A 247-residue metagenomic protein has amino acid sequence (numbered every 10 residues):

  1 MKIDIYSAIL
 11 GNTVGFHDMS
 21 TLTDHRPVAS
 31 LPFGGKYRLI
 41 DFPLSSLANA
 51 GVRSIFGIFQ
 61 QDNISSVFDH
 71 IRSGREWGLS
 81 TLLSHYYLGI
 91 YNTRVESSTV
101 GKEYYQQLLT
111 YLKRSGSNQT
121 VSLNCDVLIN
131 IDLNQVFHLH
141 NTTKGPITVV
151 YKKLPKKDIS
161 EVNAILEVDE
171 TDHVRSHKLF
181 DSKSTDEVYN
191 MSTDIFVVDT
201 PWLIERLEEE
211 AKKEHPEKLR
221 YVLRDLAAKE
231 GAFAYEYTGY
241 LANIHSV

Functional and structural regions predicted by a protein language model:
M1-P27, G34-T120, Q135: Conserved N-terminal catalytic core of the sugar/cofactor nucleotidyltransferase
S7, S30, H85-G89, I147 (+2 more regions): Conserved beta-strand scaffold positions in the cores of enzyme catalytic domains, especially in NTP/NDP-utilizing
D62, E96, L128-I129, A242: Glycine-/small-residue-rich active-site loops that bind phosphorylated ligands and cofactors
E103-Q107, Y111-N118, A164-F180: Rossmann-like NAD(P)H-binding beta-loop-alpha module
V121, F137, N141, V168-V247: Catalytic-core segments of class I nucleotidyltransferases/pyrophosphorylases that form NMP-activated intermediates
V121-V127: DG-centered beta-turn motif at the end of beta-strands
V127-V162, V168: Conserved donor-nucleotide/metal-binding helix-loop-beta segment in metal-dependent transferases, i.e., the alpha-helix
